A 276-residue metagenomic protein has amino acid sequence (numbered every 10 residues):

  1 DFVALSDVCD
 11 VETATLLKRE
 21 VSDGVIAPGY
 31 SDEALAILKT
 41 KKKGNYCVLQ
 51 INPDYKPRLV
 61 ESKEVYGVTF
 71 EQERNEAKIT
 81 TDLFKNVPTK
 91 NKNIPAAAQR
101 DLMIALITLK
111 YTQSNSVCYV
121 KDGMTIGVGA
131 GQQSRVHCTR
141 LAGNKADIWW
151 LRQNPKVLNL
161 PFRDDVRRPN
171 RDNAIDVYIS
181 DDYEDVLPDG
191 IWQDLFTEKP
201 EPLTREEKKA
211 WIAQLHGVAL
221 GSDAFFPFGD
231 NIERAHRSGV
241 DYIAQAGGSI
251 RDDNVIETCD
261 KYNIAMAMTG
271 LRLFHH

Functional and structural regions predicted by a protein language model:
D1-Y242, S249-H276: ATP-dependent carboxylate/acyl-activation modules
